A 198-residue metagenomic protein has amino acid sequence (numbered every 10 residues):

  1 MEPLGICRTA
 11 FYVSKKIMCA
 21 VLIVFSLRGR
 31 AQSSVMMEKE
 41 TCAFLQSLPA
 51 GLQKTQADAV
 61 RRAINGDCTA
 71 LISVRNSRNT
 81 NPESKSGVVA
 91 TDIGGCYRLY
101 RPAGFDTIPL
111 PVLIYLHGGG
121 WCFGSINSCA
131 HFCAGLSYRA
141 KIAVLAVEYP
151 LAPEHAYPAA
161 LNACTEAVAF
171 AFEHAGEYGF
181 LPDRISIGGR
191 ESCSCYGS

Functional and structural regions predicted by a protein language model:
E2-P102: A glycine/proline-hinged amphipathic helix-loop "lid/cap" segment that gates access to hydrophobic ligand pockets
E38, I142, F180: Short glycine/serine/threonine/alanine-rich loop segments
Y97, I114, L136, Y157-S198: Short strand-loop-helix active-site module centered on a catalytic nucleophile
P109-G118: Short beta-strand element of the alpha/beta-hydrolase
V112, K141-L145, P150: A fold-wide structural signal in alpha/beta-hydrolase
G120, P150-A156: Alpha/beta-hydrolase active-site loop signature
S125-N127, A156-Y157: Conserved catalytic-core motifs of eukaryotic protein kinase domains, centered on the activation segment
N127-L145: Short amphipathic alpha-helix adjacent to the substrate-entry channel of hydrolases
